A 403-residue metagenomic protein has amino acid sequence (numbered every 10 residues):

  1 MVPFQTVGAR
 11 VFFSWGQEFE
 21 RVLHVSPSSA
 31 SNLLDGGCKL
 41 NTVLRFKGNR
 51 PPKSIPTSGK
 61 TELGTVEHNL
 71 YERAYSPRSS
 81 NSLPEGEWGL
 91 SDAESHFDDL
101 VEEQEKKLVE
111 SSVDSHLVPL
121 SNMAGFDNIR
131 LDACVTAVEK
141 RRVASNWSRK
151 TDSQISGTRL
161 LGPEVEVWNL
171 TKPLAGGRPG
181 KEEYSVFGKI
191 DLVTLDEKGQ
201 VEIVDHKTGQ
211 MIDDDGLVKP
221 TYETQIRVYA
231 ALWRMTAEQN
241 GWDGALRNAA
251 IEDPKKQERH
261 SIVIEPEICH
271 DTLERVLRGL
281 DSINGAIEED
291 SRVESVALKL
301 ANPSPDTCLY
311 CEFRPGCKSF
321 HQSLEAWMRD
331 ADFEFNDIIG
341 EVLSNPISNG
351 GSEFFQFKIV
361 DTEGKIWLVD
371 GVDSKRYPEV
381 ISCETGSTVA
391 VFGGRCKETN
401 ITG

Functional and structural regions predicted by a protein language model:
V2-F12, E18, R73, P77-H206 (+4 more regions): Catalytic cores of nuclease domains that cleave nucleic-acid phosphodiester backbones
F12, G16, E20-G86, L90 (+4 more regions): Nuclease catalytic cores
G37, Y310, S319: Short, cysteine/histidine-rich loop/knuckle motifs that typically chelate Zn2+
L161-L277, C383-E384: Mg2+/Mn2+-dependent nuclease catalytic core
E267-E312: Polybasic (Lys/Arg-rich)
P315-I339: Short boundary/loop segments of OB/S1/cold-shock single-stranded nucleic-acid-binding domains
G340-E341, P378-G403: Flexible glycine-rich surface loops and low-complexity tracts that mediate binding to linear polymers
V360-T385: Beta-strand/loop nucleic-acid-binding surfaces
